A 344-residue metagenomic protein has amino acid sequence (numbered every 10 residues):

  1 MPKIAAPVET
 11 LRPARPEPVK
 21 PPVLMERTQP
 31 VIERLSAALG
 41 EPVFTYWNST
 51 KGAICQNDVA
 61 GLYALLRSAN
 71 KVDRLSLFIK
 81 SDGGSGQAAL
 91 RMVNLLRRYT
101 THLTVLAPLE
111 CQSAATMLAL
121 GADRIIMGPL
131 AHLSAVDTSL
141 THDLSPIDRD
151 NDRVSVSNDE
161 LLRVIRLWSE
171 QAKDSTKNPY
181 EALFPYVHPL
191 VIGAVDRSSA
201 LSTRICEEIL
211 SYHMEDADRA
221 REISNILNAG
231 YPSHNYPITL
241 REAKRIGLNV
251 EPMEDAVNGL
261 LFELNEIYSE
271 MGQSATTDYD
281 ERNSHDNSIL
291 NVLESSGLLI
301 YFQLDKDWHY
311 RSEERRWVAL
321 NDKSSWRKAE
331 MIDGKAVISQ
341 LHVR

Functional and structural regions predicted by a protein language model:
M1-R344: Terminal-region recognition feature
